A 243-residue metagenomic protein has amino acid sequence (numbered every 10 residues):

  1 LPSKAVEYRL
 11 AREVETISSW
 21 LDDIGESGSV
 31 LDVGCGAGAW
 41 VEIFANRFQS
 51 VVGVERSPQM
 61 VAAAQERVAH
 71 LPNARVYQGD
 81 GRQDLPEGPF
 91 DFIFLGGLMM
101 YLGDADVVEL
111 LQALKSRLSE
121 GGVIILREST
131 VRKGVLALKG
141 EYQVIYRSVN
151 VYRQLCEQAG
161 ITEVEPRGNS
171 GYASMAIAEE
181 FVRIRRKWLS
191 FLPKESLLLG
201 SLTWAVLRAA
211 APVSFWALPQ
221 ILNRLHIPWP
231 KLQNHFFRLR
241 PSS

Functional and structural regions predicted by a protein language model:
L1-G28, G36-L85, L102-E109, V123-S243: Class I (Rossmann-like) S-adenosyl-L-methionine-dependent methyltransferase catalytic domain, capturing the SAM-binding
V33: Conserved beta-strand/loop positions that form the S-adenosyl-L-methionine
P89: Short acidic/histidine-rich motifs immediately flanking catalytic phosphotransfer sites in two-component signaling
F94: A conserved beta-strand element that flanks and buttresses the S-adenosyl-L-methionine
G97-Y101: Short catalytic micro-motifs in class I SAM-dependent methyltransferases
V108-E120: A short glycine-rich, Lys/Arg-flanked "PGG" loop and its adjoining helix->strand segment in the class I
